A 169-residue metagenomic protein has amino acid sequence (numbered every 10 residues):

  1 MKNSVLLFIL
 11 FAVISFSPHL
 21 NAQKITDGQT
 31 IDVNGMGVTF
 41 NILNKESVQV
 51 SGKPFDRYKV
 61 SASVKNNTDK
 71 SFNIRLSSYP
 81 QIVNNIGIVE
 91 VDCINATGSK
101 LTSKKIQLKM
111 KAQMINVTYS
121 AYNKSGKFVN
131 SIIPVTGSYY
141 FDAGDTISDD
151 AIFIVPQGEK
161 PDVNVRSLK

Functional and structural regions predicted by a protein language model:
M1-K24: Bacterial Sec-dependent N-terminal signal peptides
T26-N34, Y122-K169: Surface-exposed edge beta-strand/loop patches
G35, F55-K59, I86-I88, T146-S148 (+1 more regions): Extracytoplasmic
G37-G52: Short amphipathic beta-strand and strand-loop transition segments with alternating hydrophobic
D56-T68: Short, well-ordered beta-strand segments enriched in hydrophobic/aromatic residues
K65-K70, P156-G158: Short solvent-exposed strand-capping/beta-turn motif centered on an Asx-Ser/Thr pair
N67-T136, F141: The feature marks short-to-medium sequence segments in extracytoplasmic or secretory-pathway proteins
